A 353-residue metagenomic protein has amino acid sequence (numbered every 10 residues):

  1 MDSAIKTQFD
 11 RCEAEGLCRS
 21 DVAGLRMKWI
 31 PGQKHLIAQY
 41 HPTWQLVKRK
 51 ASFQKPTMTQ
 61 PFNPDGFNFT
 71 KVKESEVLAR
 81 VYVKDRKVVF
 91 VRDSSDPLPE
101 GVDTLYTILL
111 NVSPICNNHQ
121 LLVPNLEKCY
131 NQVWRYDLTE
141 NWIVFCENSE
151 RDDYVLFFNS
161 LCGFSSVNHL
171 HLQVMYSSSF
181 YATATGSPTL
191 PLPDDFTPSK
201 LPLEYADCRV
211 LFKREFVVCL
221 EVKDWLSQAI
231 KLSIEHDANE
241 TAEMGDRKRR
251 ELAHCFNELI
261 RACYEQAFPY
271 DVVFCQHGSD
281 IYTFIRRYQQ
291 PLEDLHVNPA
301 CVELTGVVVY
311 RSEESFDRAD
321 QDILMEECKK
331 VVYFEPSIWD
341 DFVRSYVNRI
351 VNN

Functional and structural regions predicted by a protein language model:
M1-W142, S177-E240, R249-N353: Active-site microenvironments that recognize anionic phosphate/pyrophosphate groups
I143-V155, G163-S166, S178-T183: Secondary-structure boundary elements
D152-S166, L170, A267-H277: A short glycine-rich, hydrophobically flanked beta-strand micro-motif that places a catalytic Asp/Glu for divalent metal
L172-V174: Short beta-strand elements
A242-M244: A general "terminal functional-core" signal
